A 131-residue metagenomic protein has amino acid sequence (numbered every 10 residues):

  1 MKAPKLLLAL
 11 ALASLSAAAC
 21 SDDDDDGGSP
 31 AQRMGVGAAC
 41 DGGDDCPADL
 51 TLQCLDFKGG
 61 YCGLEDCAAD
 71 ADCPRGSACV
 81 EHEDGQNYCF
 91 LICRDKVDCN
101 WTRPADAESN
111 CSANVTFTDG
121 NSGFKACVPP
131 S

Functional and structural regions predicted by a protein language model:
M1-A18: Sec-dependent bacterial lipoprotein signal peptides
D22-S131: Secreted, cysteine-rich disulfide-bonded mini-domains of extracellular proteins
